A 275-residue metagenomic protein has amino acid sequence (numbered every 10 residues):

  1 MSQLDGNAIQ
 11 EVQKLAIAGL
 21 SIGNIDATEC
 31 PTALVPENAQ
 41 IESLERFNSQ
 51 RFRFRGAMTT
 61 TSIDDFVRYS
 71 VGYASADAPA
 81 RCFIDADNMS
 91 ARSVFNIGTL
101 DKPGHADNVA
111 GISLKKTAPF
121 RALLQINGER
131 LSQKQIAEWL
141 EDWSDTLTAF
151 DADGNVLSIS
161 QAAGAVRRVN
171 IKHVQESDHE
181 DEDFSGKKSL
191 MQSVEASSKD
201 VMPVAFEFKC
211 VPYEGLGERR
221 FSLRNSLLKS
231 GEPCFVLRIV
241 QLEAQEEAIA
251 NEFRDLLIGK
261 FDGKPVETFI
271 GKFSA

Functional and structural regions predicted by a protein language model:
M1-L100, E267-A275: An N-terminally focused, membrane-permeabilizing/fusogenic/translocator signature enriched in pore-forming
M1-L4, P36, R55-S62, G128 (+7 more regions): Non-membrane alpha-helical secondary structure
G6, E11-K14, A18, S93-F95 (+4 more regions): Intrinsically disordered, low-complexity segments used for protein-protein interactions
L15-A18, I22, Y69-A76, L100 (+6 more regions): Surface-exposed polar/charged interaction patches
I84-D87, V94-F120, S185-A275: Amphipathic, membrane-inserting segments
F120-S132, I136: Short N-terminal edge-element motif at the start of the domain
L131-S185: Membrane-inserting effector segments that mediate pore formation, membrane fusion, or transient membrane insertion
